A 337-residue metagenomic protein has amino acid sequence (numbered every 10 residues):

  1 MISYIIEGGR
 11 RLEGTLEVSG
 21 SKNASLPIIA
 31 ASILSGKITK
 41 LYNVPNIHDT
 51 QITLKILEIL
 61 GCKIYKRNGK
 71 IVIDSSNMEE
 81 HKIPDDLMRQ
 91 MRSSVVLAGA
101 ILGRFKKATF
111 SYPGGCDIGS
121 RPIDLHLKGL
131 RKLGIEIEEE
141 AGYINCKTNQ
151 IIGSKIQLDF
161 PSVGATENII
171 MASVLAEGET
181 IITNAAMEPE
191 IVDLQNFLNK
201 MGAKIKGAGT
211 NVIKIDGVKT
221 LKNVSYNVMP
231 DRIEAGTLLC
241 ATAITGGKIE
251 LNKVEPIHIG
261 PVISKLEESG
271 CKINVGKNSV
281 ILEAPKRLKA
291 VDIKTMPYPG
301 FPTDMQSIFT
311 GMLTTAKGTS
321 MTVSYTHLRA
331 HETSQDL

Functional and structural regions predicted by a protein language model:
M1-E17, L54, L60-D86, I135-D159 (+7 more regions): Self-splicing inteins and homing endonuclease
I2-S3, E17-Y42, D49, K63-I71: N-terminal glycine-rich anion-binding loops that anchor highly charged ligand groups
E80-K155: Hydrophobic alpha-helical hairpins/lids featuring a short glycine-rich hinge
S94-G99, K155-L158, G164-I170, S225-Y226 (+3 more regions): Intrinsic, low-complexity N-terminal interaction/targeting segments
E167, M171-T180, V192: Internal alpha/beta core interface subdomains
Q306-T322: Surface-exposed interaction/gating patches
T326-T333: Conserved small/polar residues in nucleotide/adenosyl-binding loops
